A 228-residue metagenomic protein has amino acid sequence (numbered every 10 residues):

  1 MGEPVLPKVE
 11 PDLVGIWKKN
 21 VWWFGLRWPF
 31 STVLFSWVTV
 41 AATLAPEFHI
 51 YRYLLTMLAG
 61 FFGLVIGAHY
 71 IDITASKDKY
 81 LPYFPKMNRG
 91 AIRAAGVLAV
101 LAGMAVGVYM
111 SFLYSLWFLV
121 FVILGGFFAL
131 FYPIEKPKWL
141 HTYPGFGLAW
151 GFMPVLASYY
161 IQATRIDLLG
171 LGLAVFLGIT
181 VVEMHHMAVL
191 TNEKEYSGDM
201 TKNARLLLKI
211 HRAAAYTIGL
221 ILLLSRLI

Functional and structural regions predicted by a protein language model:
M1-W23: Short, Lys/Arg-rich, polar N-terminal cytosolic tail immediately upstream of the first transmembrane signal-anchor
W23-T39, R52-F118, G198-L222: Multi-pass membrane catalytic core of lipid/isoprenoid biosynthesis enzymes
W37, G103-V106, M153-L169, Y216-I228: Hydrophobic alpha-helical transmembrane segments in multi-pass integral membrane proteins
A41-L54, I228: Short, hydrophobic transmembrane alpha-helix segments
E47, G147-T191: Functional transmembrane core segments of multi-pass inner-membrane proteins
L54-F62, W117-F127, L168-T180: Hydrophobic core segments of alpha-helical transmembrane domains in multi-pass membrane proteins
A68-Y83, F127-L140, H186-K194: C-terminal ends of transmembrane helices
R89-Q162: Intramembrane alpha-helical segments
